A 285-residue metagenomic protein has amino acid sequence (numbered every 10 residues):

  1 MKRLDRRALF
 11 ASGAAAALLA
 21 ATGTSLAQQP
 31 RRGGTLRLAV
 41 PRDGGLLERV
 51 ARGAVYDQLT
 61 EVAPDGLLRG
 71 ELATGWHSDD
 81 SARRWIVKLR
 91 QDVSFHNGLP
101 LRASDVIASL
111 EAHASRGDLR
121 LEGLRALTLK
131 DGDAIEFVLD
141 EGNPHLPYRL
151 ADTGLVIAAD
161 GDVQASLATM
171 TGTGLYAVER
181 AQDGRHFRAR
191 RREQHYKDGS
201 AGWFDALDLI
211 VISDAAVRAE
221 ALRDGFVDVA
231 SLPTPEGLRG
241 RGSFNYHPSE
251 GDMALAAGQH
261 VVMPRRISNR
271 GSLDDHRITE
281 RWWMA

Functional and structural regions predicted by a protein language model:
M1-A16: N-terminal secretory signal peptides and thylakoid transit peptides that target proteins across membranes
L4, Q28-Q29, P64, R90-L119 (+1 more regions): Extracytoplasmic/periplasmic ligand-capture domains
G23-P41, N269-S272: C-terminal segment of N-terminal export signals and the immediately downstream linker at the start of the mature
G33-R42, R84-V87, I135, G174-Y176 (+2 more regions): Short, well-ordered beta-strand elements
R37-D80, E111, T171: N-terminal lobe/hinge region of extracytoplasmic solute-binding protein
A39-G53, L72-A73, L99, L146-G154 (+2 more regions): A structural "hinge/loop" feature
D80, D131-D133, D183: Residue-level recognition of beta-strand termini and adjacent short loop/turns
K88, L119-D160: Surface-exposed binding/hinge segments that line and control ligand-binding clefts or catalytic entry sites
